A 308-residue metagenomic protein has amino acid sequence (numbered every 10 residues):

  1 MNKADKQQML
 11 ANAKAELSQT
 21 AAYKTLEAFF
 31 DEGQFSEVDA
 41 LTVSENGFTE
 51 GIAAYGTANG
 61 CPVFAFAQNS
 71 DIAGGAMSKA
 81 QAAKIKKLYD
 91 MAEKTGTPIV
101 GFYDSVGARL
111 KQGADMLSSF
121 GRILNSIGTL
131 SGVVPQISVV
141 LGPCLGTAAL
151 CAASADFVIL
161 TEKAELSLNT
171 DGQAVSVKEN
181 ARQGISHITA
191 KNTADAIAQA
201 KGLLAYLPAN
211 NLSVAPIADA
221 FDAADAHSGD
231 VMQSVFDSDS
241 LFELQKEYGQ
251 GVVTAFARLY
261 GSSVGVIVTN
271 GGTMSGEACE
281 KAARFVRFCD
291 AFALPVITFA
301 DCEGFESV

Functional and structural regions predicted by a protein language model:
M1-I137, P143, A148-L150, S154-E165 (+1 more regions): Terminal-region recognition feature
